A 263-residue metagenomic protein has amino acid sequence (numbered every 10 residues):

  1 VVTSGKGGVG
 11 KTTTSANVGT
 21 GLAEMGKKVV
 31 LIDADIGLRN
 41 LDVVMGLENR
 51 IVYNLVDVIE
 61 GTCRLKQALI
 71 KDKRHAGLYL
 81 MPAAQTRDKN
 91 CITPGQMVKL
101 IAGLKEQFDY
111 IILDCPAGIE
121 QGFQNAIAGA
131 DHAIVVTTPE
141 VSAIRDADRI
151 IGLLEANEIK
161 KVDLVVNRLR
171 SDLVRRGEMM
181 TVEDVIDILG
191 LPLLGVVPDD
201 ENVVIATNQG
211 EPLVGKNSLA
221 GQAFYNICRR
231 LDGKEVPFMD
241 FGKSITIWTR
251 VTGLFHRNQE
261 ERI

Functional and structural regions predicted by a protein language model:
V1-R64, Y110: Walker A/P-loop NTP-binding active-site region of P-loop NTPases, recognizing the glycine-rich GxxxxGKT/S
S4, D33, P82-Q85, C115 (+2 more regions): Flexible glycine-/small-residue-rich
K6, I36, Q85, E140 (+1 more regions): Short, glycine/serine-rich, charged loops/turns that create anion-binding and catalytic segments at active sites
T12-N17, I144, D148, M179 (+1 more regions): Short amphipathic alpha-helical segment that frequently serves as the phosphate-/nucleotide-binding helix
N17, G21, D57, A68 (+4 more regions): Alpha-helical scaffold segments in soluble metabolic enzymes
A34-E106, I205-Q209, L213-V214: P-loop/Walker-type NTP enzyme "switch/lid" segment
G95-K99, G103-E106, Y110, C115-I205: Conserved catalytic-core segment of NTP-binding enzymes
A156-I263: C-terminal lobe/tail of nucleotide-utilizing enzymes
